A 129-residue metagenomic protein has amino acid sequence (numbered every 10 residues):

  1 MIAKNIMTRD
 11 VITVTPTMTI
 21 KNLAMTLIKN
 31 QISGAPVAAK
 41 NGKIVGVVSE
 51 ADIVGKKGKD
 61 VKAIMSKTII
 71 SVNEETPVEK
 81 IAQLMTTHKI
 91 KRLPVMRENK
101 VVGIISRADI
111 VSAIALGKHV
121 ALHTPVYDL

Functional and structural regions predicted by a protein language model:
M1-L129: Tandem CBS (Cystathionine beta-synthase) repeat/Bateman regulatory domains
